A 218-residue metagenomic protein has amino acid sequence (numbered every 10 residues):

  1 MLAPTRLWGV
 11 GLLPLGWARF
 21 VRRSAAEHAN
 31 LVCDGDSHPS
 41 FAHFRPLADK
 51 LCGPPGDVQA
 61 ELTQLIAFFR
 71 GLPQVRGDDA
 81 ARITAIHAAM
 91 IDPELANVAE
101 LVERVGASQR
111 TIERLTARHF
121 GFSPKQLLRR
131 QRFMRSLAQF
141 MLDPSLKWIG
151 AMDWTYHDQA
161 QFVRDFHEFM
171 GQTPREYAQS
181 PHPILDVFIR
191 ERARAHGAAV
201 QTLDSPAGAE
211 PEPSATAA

Functional and structural regions predicted by a protein language model:
M1-Q109, F122-S123, A138-L142, L146-H157 (+1 more regions): Alpha-helical bundle regulatory/interaction domains
I83-T84, L127-M134, Q159: Short alpha-helical elements of helix-turn-helix
R114, M134-A138, R164: Contiguous, well-ordered alpha-helical segments that form the cores/surfaces of helical PPI scaffolds
L115-P124, F166-P174: HTH DNA-binding helix-turn interface
F120, L128-M141, M170: C-terminal flanking helix
